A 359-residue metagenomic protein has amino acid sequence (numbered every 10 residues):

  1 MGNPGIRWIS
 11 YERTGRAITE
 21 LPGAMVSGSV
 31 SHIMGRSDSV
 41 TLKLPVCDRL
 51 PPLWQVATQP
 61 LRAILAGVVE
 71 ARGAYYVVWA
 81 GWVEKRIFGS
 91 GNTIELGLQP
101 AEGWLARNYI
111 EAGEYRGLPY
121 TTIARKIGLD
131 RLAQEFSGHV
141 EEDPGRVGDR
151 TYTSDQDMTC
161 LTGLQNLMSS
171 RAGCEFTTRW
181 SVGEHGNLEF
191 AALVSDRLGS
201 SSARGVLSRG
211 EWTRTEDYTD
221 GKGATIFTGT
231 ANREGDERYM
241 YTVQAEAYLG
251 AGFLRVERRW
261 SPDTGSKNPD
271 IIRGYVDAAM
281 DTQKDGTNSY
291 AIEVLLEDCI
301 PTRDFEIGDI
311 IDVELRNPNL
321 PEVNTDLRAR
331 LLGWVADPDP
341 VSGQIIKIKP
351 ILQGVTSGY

Functional and structural regions predicted by a protein language model:
M1-A24: Polar/acidic, low-complexity leader/linker segments enriched in S/T/G and N/D
G2-R7, A192-V341, I348, G354-G358: Acidic, small/polar-enriched beta strand-loop surface segments
T19-A63, W104-N108, E114-L118, V294 (+1 more regions): Extracellular/virion structural assembly segments
D38, W79, N92-I94, E184-G186 (+3 more regions): Envelope-exposed proteins and targeting segments
V40-L44, T93-Q99, E189-A191, E293 (+1 more regions): A generic structural motif
P51-V140, T356-S357: Surface-exposed cap/loop segments at beta↔alpha junctions
K85-L105, V140-G223: Short beta-strand-centered interaction patches in the first periplasmic/extracellular domains of large envelope
